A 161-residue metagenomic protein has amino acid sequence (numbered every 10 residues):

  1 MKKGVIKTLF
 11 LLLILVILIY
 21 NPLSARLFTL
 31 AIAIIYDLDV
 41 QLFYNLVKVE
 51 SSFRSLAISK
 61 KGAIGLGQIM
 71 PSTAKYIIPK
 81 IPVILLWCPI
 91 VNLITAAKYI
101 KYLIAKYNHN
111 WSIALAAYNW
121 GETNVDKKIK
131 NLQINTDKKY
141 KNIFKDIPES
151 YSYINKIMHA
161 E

Functional and structural regions predicted by a protein language model:
M1-I14: N-terminal Sec-pathway targeting helices
I19-E161: Catalytic glycan-binding domains that act on GlcNAc-containing polysaccharides
